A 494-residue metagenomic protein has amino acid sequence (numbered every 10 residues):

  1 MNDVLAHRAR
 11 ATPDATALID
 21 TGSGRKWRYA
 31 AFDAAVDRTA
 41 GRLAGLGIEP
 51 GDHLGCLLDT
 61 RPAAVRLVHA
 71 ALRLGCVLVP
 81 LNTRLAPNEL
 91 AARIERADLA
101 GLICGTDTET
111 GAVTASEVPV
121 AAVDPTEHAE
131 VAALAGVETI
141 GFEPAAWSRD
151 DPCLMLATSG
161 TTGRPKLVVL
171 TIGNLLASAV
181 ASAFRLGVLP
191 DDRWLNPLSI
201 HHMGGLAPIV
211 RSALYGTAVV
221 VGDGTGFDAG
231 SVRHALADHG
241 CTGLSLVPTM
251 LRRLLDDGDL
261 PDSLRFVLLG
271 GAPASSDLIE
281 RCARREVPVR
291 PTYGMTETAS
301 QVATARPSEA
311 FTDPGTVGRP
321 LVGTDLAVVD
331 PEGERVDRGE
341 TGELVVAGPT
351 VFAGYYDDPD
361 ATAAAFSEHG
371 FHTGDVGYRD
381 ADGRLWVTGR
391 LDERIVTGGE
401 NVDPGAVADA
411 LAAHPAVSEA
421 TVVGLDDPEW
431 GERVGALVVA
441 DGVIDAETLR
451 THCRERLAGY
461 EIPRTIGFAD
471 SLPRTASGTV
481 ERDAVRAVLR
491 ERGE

Functional and structural regions predicted by a protein language model:
P13-T16, A135-A157, T162-V169, G187-R193 (+1 more regions): Conserved pre-ATP/AMP-binding loop-to-beta segment of ANL
D14-G47, D52, L57-R61, V65 (+3 more regions): Conserved AMP-binding/adenylate-forming core of the ANL superfamily
G45-L46, R66, R73-G136, G442 (+1 more regions): Structural core segment of the AMP-binding/adenylate-forming
H53, T60-V79, T83-P87, R96-A100 (+3 more regions): A short helix-loop-beta submotif of the ANL/AMP-binding
L176-R193, I200-G243, R253, D257: Conserved AMP-binding/adenylation subdomain of ANL enzymes
C241-L246, M250-T312, D325: Gly/Ser/Thr-rich phosphate-binding loop
Y293, D313, D325-V345, A364 (+2 more regions): Conserved beta-loop-beta connector loops within the AMP-binding
G348, A353-G354, A364, V376-E461 (+2 more regions): AMP-binding/adenylate-forming catalytic core of the ANL superfamily
